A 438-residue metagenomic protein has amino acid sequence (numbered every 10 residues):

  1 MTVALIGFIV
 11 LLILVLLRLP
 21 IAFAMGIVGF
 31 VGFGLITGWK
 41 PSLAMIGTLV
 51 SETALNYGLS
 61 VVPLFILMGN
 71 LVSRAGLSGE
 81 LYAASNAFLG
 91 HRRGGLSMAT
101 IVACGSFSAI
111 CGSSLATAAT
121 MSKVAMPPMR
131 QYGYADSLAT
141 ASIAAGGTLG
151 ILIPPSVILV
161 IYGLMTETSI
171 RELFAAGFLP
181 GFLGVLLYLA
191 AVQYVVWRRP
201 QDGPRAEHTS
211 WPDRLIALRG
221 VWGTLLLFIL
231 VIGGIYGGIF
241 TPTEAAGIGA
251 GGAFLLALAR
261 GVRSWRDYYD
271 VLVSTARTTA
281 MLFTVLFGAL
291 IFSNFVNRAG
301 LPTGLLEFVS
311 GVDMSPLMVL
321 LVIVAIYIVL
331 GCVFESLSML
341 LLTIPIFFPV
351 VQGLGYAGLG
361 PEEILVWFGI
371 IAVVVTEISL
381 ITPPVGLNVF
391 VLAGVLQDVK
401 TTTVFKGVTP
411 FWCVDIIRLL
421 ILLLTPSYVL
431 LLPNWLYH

Functional and structural regions predicted by a protein language model:
M1-H438: Alpha-helical transmembrane segments of multi-pass membrane transport proteins
